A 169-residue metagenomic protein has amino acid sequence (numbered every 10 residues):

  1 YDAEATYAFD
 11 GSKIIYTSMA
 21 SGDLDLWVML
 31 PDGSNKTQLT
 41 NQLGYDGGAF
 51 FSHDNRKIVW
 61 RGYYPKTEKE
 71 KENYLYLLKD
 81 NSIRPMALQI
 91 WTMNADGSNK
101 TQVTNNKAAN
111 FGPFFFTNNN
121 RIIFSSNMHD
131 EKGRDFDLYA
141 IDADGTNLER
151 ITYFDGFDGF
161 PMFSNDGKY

Functional and structural regions predicted by a protein language model:
Y1-A3, T17-L26, T40-Y45, R61-Q89 (+4 more regions): A flexible loop/linker signature enriched in serine peptidases of the S9 family
Y1-Y7, D32, K168-Y169: Short intrinsically disordered, low-complexity coil segments enriched in acidic
F9-D10, H53-D54, T117-N118, N165-D166: Residue-level detector of Asp-centered blade-edge/turn motifs that repeat once per structural unit in beta-propeller
S12, G22, D96, D144-G145 (+1 more regions): Short, intrinsically disordered, charge-balanced linker/junction segments flanking boundaries in proteins
K13-T17, K57-R61, R121-S125, Y169: Residue position within the beta-strands of beta-propeller blades
L30-S34, N94-S98, D142-T146: Short loop/turn segments that connect beta-strands within beta-propeller blades
G44-G47, N55: Right-handed parallel beta-helix/beta-solenoid
